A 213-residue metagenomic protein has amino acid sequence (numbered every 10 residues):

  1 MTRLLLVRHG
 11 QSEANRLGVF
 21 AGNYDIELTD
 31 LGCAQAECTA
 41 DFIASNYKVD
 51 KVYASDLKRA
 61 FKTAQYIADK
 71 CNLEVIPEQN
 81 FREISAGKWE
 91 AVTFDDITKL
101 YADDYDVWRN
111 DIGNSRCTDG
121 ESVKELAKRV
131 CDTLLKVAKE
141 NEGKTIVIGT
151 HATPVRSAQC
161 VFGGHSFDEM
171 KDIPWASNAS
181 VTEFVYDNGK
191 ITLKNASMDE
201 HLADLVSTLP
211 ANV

Functional and structural regions predicted by a protein language model:
M1-L5, K51: Extreme N-terminal starter segment of soluble prokaryotic enzymes
T2, L73, I84-D96, K139 (+2 more regions): Acidic, low-complexity terminal tails and accessory targeting/binding regions of phosphate-metabolizing enzymes
H9, H151: Short, conserved phosphate/pyrophosphate- and ester-handling motifs at nucleotide-, phospho-/glycolipid
Q11-P77, E121: Active-site-proximal alpha-helix that buttresses catalytic centers in soluble enzyme cores
A54-S55, K128, G149-T150: Short beta-strand scaffold positions
D104-E125: Short glycine/proline- and acidic residue-enriched helix-loop micro-motifs that form flexible lids or anion-recognition
A152-R156: GST superfamily/GST-like fold recognition
